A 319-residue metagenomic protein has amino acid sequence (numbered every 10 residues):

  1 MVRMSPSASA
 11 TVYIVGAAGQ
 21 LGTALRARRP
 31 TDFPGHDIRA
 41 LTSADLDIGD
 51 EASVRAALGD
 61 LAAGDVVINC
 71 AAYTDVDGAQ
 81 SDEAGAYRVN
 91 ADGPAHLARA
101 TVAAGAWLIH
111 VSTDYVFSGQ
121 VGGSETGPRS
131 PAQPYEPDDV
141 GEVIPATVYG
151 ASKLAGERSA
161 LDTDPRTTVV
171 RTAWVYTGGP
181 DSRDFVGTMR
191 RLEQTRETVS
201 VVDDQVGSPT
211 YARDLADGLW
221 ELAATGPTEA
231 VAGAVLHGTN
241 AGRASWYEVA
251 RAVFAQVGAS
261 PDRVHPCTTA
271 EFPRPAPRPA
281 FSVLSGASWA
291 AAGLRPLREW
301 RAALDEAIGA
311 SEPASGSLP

Functional and structural regions predicted by a protein language model:
R3, E299-P319: Amphipathic terminal alpha-helices
A10-P30: N-terminal Rossmann NAD(P)H-binding glycine-rich loop of SDR-like oxidoreductase domains
V15, L41, C70-A71, L108-D114 (+2 more regions): SDR active-site strand-loop-helix element
I48-A91, A100: NAD(P)H-binding glycine-rich loop region in Rossmannoid oxidoreductase-like domains and their noncatalytic homologs
S81, R88, D92-H96, V116-V170 (+1 more regions): Catalytic helix-loop patch of NAD(P)-dependent Rossmann-fold dehydrogenases
R158-G207, R213-D214, W220: NAD(P)-dependent short-chain dehydrogenase/reductase
L215, L219, G238, V249 (+2 more regions): Non-catalytic, hydrophobic alpha-helical segments
G218, T225-A276, S315-P319: Mid/C-terminal beta-alpha module of Rossmann-like enzyme folds, strongest in SDR-family dehydrogenases/epimerases
